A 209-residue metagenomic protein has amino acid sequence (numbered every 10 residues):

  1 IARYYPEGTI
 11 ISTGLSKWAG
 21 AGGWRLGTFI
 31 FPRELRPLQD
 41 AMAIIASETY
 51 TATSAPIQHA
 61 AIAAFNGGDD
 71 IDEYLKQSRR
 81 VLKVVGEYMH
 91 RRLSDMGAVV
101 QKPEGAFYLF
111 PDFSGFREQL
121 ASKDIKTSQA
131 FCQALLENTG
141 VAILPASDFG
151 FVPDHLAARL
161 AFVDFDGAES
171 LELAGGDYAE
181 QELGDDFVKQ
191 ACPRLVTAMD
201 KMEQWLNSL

Functional and structural regions predicted by a protein language model:
Y5, A121-I125, A134-I143, F149-L209: PLP-dependent enzyme catalytic core of the Aspartate aminotransferase-like
Y5-R80, H90-L93, L173, Q181 (+2 more regions): Conserved core segment of the aminotransferase class I/II
G27, A61, L82, L109 (+2 more regions): Generic structural signal for small/hydrophobic residues in well-ordered secondary structure, especially within
P32, N66, S114, V163-F165: Residue-level recognition of strand-loop junctions within catalytic nucleotide-signaling folds
I71, R92-Q101, L206-L209: Surface-exposed helix-capping loop/turn segments at secondary-structure junctions
R79-H90, S94, V100-Q119, L156: Conserved glycine-rich beta-strand-loop-beta hairpin in the small C-terminal domain of fold type I
M96-V100, A142-S147: A short linear hydrophobic-aromatic micro-motif
F131: Short active-site alpha-helical segment characteristic of glycosyltransferases and processive polysaccharide synthases
